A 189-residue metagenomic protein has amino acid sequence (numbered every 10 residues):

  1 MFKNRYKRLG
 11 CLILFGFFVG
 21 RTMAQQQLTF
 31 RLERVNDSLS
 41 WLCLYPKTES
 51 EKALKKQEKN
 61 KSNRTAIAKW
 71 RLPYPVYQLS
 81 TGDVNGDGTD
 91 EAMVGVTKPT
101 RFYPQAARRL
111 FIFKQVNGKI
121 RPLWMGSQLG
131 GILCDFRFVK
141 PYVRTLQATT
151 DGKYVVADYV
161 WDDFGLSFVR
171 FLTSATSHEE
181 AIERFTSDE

Functional and structural regions predicted by a protein language model:
M1-F2, L42: Short, aromatic- and cysteine-enriched interfacial helices/patches that mediate contacts at lipid membranes
F2-G10: Bacterial N-terminal signal peptides that target proteins for export
G10-I13, T149: Intrinsically disordered, low-complexity segments enriched in polar/charged small residues
I13-T22: Hydrophobic h-region of N-terminal signal peptides that target proteins for export in Gram-negative bacteria
R21-E189: Beta-propeller-forming repeat regions
